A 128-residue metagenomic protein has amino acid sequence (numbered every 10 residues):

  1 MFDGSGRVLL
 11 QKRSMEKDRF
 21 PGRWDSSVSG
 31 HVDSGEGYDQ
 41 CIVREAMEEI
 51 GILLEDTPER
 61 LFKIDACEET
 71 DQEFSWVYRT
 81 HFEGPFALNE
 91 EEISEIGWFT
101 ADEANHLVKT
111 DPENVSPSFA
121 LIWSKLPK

Functional and structural regions predicted by a protein language model:
S5-R44, E48: Conserved Nudix-box catalytic region and its N-terminal flanking loop in Nudix hydrolases and closely related
G6, D56-P58, S94: A structural micro-motif
G22-W24, R60-D65, E69-K128: Nudix hydrolase/Nudix homology domain
G35-C41, D56-E59, T110-D111: A broad, low-specificity signal for short, low-complexity segments enriched in glycine/proline and polar/charged
I50-D56: Short secondary-structure junctions
